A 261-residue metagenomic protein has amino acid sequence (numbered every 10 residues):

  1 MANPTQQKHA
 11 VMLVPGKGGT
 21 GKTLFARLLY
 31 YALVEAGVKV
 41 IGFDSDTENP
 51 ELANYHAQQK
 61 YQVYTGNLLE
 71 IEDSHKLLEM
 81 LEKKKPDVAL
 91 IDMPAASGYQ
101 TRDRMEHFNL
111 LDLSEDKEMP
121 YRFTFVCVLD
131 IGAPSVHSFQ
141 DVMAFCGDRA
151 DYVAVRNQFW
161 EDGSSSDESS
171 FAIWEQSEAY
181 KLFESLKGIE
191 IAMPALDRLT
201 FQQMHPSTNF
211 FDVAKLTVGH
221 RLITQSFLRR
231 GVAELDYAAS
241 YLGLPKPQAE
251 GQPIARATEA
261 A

Functional and structural regions predicted by a protein language model:
A2-M12, A26, E35-T101: Nucleotide-state-sensitive switch-loop elements of NTP-binding domains
G16-G19: Walker A (P-loop) phosphate-binding loop of P-loop NTPases
K22: Conserved lysine of the Walker
A32: Rossmann-fold NAD(P)-dependent oxidoreductase module
D73-K76, E106-N109, S170, I223-S226 (+1 more regions): Exposed alpha-helical structural elements
S97-A195, L199-Q202: Conserved catalytic-core segment of NTP-binding enzymes
Q203-A261: NTP-binding/hydrolysis catalytic cores, primarily Walker-type P-loop NTPases
